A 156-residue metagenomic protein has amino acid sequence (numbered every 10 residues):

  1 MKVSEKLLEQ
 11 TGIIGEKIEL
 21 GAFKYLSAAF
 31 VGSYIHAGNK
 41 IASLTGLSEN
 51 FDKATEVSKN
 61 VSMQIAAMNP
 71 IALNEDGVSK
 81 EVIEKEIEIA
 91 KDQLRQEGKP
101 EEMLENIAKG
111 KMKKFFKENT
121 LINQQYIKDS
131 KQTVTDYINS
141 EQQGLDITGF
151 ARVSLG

Functional and structural regions predicted by a protein language model:
M1-G156: N-terminal assembly/interaction segments in proteins that build large macromolecular machines
